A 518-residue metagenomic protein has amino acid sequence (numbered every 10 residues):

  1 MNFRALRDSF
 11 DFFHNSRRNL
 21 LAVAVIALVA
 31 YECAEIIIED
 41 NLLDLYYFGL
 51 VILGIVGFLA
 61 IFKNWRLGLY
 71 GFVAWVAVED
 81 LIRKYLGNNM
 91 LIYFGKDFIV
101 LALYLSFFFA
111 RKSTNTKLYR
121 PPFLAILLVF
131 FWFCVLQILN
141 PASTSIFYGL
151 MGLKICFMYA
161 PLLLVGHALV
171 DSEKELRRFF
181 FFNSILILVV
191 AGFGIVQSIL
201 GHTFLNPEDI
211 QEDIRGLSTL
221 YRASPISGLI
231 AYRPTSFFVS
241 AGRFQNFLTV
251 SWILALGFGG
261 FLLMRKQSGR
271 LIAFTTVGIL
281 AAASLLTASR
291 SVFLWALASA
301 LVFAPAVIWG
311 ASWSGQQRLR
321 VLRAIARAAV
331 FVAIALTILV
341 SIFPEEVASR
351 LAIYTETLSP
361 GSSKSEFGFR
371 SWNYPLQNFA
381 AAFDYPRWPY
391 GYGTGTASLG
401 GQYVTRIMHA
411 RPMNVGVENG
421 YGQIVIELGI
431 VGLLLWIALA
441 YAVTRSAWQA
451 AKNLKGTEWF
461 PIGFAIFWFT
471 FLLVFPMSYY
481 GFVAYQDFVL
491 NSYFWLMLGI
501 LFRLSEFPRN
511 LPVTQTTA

Functional and structural regions predicted by a protein language model:
R17, K174-N183, Q267-I272, S312-F331: Membrane-interfacial entry segments at the cytosolic side of transmembrane helices
L59-N88, F94-A160: N-terminal hydrophobic segments of proteins, predominantly signal-anchor/transmembrane helices of inner/organellar
L81-L86, R222-F238, R370-Y374, H409-G422: Juxtamembrane membrane-water interface segments that cap and precede transmembrane helices
F131, V135-I138, F180-G310: Alpha-helical transmembrane segments of multi-pass inner-membrane proteins
G192, Q197-F204, T287, A296 (+3 more regions): A membrane-periplasm/extracellular boundary helix in multi-pass inner-membrane enzymes that assemble envelope glycans
S251-L256, A296-A304, F464-A518: Transmembrane alpha-helices of multi-pass inner-membrane enzymes
R270-A281, R445-Y480: Loop-to-helix entry and N-terminal half of a specific, functionally important transmembrane alpha helix in multi-pass
S349-R350, E356-L428, A447-L454: Long extracytoplasmic/lumenal interhelical loops at the membrane interface of multi-pass membrane proteins
